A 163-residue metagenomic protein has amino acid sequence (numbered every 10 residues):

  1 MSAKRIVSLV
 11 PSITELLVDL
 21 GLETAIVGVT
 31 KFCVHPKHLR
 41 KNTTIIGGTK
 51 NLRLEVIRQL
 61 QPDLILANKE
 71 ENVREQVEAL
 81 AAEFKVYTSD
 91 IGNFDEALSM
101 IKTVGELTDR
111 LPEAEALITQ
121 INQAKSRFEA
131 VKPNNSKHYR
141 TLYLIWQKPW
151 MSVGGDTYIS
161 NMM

Functional and structural regions predicted by a protein language model:
M1-M163: N-terminal ligand-binding lobe of clamshell/alpha-beta domains
